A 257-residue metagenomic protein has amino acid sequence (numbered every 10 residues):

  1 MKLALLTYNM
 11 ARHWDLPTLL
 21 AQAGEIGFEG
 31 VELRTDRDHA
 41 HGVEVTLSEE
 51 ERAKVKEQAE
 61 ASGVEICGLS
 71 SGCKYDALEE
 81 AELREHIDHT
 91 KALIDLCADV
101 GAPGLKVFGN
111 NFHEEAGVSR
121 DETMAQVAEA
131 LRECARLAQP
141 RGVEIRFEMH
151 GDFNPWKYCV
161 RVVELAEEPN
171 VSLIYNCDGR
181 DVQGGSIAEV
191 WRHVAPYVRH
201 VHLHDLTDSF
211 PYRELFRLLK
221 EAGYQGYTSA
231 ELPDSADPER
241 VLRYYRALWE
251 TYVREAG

Functional and structural regions predicted by a protein language model:
M1-A4, R12-E29, A53, E60-S62 (+2 more regions): Histidine-acidic metal/acid-base catalytic patches
A21-G24, A53-E65, Y75-L173, R180-G184 (+1 more regions): Active-site acidic/histidine proton-transfer and metal-coordination neighborhood in alpha/beta enzyme cores
E29-A40: A short beta-strand-loop structural module common to alpha/beta enzyme folds
E32, G68-S70, K106, R146 (+2 more regions): Conserved beta-strand positions in the central sheet of alpha/beta enzyme cores
D36, K74, N110, L206 (+1 more regions): Flexible loop residues that form catalytic and substrate-binding hotspots at small-molecule/glycan-binding clefts
G42-Q58: Glycine-rich, positively charged N-terminal anion/phosphate-binding segment
